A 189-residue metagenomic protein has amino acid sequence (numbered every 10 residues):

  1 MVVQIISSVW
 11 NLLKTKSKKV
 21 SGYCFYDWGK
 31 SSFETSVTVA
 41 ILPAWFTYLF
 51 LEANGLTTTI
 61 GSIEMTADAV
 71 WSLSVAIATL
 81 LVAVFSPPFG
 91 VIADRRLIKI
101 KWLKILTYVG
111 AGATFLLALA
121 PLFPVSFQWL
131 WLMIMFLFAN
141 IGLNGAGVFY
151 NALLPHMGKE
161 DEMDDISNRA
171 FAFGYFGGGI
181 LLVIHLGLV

Functional and structural regions predicted by a protein language model:
I5-V189: Membrane-embedded alpha-helical bundles of multi-pass transporters/translocases, especially carrier/permease families
